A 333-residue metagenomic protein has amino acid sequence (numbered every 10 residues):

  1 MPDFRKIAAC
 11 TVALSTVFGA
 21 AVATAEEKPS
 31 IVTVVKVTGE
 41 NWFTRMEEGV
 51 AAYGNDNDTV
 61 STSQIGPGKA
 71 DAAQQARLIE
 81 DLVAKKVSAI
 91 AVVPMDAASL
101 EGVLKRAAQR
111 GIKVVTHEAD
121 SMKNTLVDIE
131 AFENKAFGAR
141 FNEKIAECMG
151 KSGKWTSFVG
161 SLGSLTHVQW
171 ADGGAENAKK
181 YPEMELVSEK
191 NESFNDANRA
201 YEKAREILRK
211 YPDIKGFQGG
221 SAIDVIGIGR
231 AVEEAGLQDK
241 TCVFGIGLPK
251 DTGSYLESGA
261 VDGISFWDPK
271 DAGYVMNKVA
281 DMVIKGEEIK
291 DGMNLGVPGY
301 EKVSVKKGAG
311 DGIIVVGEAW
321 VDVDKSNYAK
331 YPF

Functional and structural regions predicted by a protein language model:
D3-R5, T16, A21-F333: A residue-level marker of the well-folded mature domains of exported/periplasmic proteins
